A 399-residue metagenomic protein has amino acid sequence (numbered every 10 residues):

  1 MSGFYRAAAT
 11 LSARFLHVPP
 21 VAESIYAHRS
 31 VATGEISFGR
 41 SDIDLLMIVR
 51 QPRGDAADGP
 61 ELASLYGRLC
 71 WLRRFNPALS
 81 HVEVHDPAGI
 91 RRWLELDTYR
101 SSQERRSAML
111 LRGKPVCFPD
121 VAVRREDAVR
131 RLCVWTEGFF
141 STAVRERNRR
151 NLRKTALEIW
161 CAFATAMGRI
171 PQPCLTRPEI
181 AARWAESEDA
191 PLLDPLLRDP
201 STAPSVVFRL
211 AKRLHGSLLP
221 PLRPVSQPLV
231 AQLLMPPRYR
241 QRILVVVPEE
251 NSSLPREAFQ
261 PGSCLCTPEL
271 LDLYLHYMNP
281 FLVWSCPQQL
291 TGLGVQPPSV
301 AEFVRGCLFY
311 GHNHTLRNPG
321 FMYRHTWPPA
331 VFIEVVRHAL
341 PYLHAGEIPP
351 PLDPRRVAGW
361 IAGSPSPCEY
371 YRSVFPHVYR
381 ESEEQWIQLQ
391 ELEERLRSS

Functional and structural regions predicted by a protein language model:
M1-A7, L62-A162, S205-Y323: Conserved NTP/Mg2+-binding pocket subregion across the NTase superfamily
M1-R6, C174-L192, S201-A203, F321 (+1 more regions): N-terminal regions immediately upstream of nucleotidyltransferase
M1-Y26, S399: Helical scaffold of the NTase/Pol beta-like nucleotidyltransferase catalytic core
R29-S64, H81-E83, Q232, V245: Catalytic metal-binding acidic patch
L45-M47, V245, E257, C264 (+1 more regions): Short cationic amphipathic helices and targeting signals
N148-R198, H338, G346: Extended, basic/helix-rich recognition subdomains
P287-Q288, V295, V300-A301, Y310-H314 (+5 more regions): Extended, alpha-helical interaction "stalks"
A330-E334: Hydrophobic alpha-helical positions that pack around
